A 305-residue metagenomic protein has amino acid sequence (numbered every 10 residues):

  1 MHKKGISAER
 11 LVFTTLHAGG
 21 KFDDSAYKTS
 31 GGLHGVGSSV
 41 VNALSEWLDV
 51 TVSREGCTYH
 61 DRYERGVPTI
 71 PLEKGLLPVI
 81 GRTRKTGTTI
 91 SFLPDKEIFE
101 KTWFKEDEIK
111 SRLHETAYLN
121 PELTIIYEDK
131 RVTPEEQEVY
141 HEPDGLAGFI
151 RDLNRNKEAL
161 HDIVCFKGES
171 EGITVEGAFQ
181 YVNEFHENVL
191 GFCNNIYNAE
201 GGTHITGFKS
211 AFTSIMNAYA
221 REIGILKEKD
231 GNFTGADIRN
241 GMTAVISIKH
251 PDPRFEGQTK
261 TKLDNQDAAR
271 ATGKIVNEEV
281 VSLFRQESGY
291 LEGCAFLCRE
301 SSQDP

Functional and structural regions predicted by a protein language model:
M1-G19: Short conserved segment of the HATPase_c
L11, T15, F22-D24, T29-G31 (+3 more regions): GHKL-family ATPase ATP-binding module
